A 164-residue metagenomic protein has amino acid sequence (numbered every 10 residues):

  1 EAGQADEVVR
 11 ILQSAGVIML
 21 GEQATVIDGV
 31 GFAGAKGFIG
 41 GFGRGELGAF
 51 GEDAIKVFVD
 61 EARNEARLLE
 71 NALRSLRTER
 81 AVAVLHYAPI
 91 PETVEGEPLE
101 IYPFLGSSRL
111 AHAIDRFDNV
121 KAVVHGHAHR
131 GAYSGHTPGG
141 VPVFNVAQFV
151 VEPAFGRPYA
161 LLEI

Functional and structural regions predicted by a protein language model:
E1-A15, V94-P98, G131-G139: Metal-dependent catalytic neighborhoods of phosphoester/phosphodiester hydrolases
V9-L12, V17-V30: Active-site-adjacent helix-turn-beta-strand microarchitecture at beta-sheet edges that either contains or buttresses
V26, S108-K121, H129-I164: Binuclear metal-dependent phosphoesterase catalytic core
G29-G41, V82-H86, P142-Q148: Active-site-proximal beta-strand elements of phosphoester/diester hydrolases
V30-G31, R80-V82, A122, P153: Structural motif
V30-T78, P103-S108: Binuclear metal-dependent hydrolase catalytic cores centered on His/Asp/Glu-rich metal-binding motifs
G48-F50, L76-N119: Active-site-proximal segments of metal-dependent phosphoesterases and phosphodiesterases across multiple
H86, H127-H129: Histidine-centered divalent metal-coordination motifs
